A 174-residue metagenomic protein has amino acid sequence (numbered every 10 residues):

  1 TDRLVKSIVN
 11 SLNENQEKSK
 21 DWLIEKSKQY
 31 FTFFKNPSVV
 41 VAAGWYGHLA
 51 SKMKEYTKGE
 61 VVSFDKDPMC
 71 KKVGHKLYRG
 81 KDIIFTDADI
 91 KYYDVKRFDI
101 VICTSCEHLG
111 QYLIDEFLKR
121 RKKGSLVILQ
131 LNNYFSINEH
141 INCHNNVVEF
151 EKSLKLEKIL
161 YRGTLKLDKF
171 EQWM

Functional and structural regions predicted by a protein language model:
T1-F34: S-adenosyl-L-methionine
F34-Y46: Conserved class I S-adenosyl-L-methionine
Y46-T57: Conserved SAM-binding loop of SAM-dependent methyltransferases across substrates and taxa, primarily the Class I
G59-D65: Conserved SAM-binding motif I beta-strand of class I
K66-I100: S-adenosyl-L-methionine
F98-L113: A short SAM/SAH-binding and catalytic strip from SAM-dependent methyltransferases
Q111-M174: C-terminal substrate-binding/active-site "lid" region of AdoMet-derived donor-dependent transferases
